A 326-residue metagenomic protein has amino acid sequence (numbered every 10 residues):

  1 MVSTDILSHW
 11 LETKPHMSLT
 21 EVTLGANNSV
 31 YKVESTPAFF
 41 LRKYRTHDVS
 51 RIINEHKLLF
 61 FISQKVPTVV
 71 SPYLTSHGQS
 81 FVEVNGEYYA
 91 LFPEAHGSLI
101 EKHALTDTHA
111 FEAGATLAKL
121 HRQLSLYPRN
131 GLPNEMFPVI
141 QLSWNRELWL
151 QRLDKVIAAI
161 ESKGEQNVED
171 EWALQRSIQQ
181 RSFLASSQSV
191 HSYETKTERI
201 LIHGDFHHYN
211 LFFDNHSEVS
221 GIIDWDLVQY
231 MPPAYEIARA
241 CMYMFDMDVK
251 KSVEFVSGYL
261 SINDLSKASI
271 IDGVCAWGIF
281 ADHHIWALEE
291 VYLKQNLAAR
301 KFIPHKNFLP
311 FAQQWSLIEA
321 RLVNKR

Functional and structural regions predicted by a protein language model:
T4, R129, Q151-H203, R321-K325: An alpha-helical support segment within catalytic cores of ATP-dependent transferases
E12-E34: ATP-binding glycine-rich phosphate-binding loop
A26-E34, L41, A185-A234: Active-site acidic catalytic loop and adjacent metal/ATP-binding pocket of ATP-dependent phosphoryl transfer enzymes
T36-L132: ATP-binding pocket architecture of kinase catalytic cores
Y89-H103, A158-S162, I279-A298: A glycine-centered beta->alpha junction motif in the catalytic cores of kinase/phosphotransferase enzymes
D107-A173: A cross-family kinase active-site recognition segment
D154-K155, H284-R326: ATP/Mg2+ or Mg2+-diphosphate-binding catalytic cores that bind nucleotide phosphates or diphosphates via glycine-rich
P233-D264, W277-R300: Active-site activation/catalytic loop segments of kinase-like enzymes and analogous catalytic loops in related
